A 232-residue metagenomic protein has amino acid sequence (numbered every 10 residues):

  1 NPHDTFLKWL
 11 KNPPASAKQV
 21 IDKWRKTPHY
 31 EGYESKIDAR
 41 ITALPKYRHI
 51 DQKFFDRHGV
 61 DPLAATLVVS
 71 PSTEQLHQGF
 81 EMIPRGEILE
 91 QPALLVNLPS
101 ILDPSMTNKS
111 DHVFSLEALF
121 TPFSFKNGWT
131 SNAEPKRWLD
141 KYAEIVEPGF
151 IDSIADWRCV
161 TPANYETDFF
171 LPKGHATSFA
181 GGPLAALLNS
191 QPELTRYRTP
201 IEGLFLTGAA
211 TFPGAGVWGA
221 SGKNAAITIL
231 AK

Functional and structural regions predicted by a protein language model:
N1-T107: Mid-domain catalytic core of redox enzymes that form a hydrophobic substrate pocket/lid adjacent to a catalytic redox
N1-Y47, K109-V113, F120, T130-K141 (+1 more regions): C-terminal structured subdomain/cap of oxidoreductase catalytic cores
L44-P45, V60, T73-Q91, G128-F169: Flavin-binding catalytic cores
G86-P99, P148-F212: A glycine-rich dinucleotide-binding beta-alpha-beta segment and adjacent secondary-structure elements that constitute
A118-F125: A glycine- and small-residue-enriched flexible loop/hinge segment at structural boundaries
